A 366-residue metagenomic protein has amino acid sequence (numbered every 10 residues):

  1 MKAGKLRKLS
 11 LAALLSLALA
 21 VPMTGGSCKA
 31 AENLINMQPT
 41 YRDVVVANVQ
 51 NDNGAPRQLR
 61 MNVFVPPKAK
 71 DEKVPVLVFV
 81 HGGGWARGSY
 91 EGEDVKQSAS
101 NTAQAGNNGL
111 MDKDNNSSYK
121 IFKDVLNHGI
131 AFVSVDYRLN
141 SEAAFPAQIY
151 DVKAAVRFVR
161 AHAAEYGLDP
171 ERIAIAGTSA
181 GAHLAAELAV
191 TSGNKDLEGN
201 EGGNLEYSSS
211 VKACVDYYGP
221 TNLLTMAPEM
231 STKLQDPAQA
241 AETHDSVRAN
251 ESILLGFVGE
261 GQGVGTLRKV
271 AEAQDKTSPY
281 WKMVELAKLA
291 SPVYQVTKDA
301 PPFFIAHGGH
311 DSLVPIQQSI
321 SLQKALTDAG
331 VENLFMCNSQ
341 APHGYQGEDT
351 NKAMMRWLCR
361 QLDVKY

Functional and structural regions predicted by a protein language model:
K2-L14: Bacterial N-terminal signal peptides that target proteins for export
A12-P22: Bacterial N-terminal signal peptides
P22-A31: Sec-dependent signal peptide cleavage junction
A30-Y366: Alpha/beta-hydrolase superfamily serine-hydrolase fold, recognizing
